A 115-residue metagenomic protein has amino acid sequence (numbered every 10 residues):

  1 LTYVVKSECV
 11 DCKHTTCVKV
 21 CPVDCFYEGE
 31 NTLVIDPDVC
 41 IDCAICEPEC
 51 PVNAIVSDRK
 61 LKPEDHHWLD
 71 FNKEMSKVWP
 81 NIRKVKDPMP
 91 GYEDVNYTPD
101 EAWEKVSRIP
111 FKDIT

Functional and structural regions predicted by a protein language model:
L1-T2, I45-T115: Flanking helices and flexible, charged tails adjoining ferredoxin-like Fe-S electron-transfer domains in multi-subunit
V5, H14-D38, I45-P63: Iron-sulfur cluster-binding cysteine motifs and their immediate structural context in ferredoxin-like electron-transfer
